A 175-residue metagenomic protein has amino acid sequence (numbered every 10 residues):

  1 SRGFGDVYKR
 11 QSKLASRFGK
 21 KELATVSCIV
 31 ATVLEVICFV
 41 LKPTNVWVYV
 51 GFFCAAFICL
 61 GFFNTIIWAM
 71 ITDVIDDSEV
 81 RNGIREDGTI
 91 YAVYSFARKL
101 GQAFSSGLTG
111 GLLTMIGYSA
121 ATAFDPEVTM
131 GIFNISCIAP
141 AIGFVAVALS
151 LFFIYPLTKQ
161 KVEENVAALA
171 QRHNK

Functional and structural regions predicted by a protein language model:
S1-Y8: Short, small-residue-biased leader/transition segments that mark boundaries at the very start of proteins
K9-K20: Helix-to-loop junctions at the C-terminal end of transmembrane segments in multipass secondary transporters
V30-T44: C-terminal ends and interior cores of transmembrane alpha-helices in multi-pass membrane transporters/permeases
W47-I66, M70: Hydrophobic core of transmembrane alpha-helices in multi-pass small-molecule transporters, especially MFS/SLC-type
S78-Y94: Loop-to-transmembrane helix entry/capping segments in MFS-fold secondary transporters and related SLC/MFSD carriers
L100-I116: A gly/Pro-rich, aromatic-decorated transmembrane alpha-helix motif that marks the paired, flexible gating helices
G111-I142: A membrane-interface helix-boundary motif in multi-pass transporters
Y155-K175: Intrinsic disorder in cytosolic terminal tails and internal cytosolic loops of multi-pass membrane transporters
